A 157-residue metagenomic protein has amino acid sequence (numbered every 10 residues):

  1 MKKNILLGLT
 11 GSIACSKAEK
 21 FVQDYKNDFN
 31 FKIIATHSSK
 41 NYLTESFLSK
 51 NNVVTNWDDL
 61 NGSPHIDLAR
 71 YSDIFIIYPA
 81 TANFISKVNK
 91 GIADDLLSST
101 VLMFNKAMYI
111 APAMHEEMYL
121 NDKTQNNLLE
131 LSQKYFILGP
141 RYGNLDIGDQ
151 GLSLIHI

Functional and structural regions predicted by a protein language model:
M1-Y109, M114-I155: A cross-family phosphate/adenosyl-ligand binding-site feature
